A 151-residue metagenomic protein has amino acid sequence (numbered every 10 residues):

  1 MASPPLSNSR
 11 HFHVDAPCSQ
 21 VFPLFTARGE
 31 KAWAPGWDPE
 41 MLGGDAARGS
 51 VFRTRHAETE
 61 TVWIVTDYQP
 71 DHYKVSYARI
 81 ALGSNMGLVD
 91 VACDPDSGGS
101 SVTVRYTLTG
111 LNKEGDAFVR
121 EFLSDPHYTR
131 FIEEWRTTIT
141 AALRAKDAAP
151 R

Functional and structural regions predicted by a protein language model:
M1-G44: Hydrophobic ligand-binding cavity/cleft-lining segments
P5-H11, V51, E60, M86-L88 (+1 more regions): Intrinsic-disorder/low-complexity, polar/charged segments enriched in Ser/Thr/Lys/Arg/Asp/Glu/Gln
F12, T54, Y77, V91 (+1 more regions): Preference for bulky hydrophobic residues occupying beta-strand positions in well-ordered beta-sheet regions
D15-S19, D67-D71, A92-S101: A short, structured loop/turn motif at beta-sheet edges
Q20-F22, W33, V62-I64, V75 (+3 more regions): Short acidic, gly/pro-rich beta-turn/loop elements at beta-sheet edges and active-site/ligand-binding grooves
G29-S84, E134-A142, K146-R151: Glycine-rich portal/gate segments that line the openings of hydrophobic small-molecule binding cavities
A81-T137, P150: Beta-strand/loop substructures that line and gate deep hydrophobic ligand-binding cavities in soluble
